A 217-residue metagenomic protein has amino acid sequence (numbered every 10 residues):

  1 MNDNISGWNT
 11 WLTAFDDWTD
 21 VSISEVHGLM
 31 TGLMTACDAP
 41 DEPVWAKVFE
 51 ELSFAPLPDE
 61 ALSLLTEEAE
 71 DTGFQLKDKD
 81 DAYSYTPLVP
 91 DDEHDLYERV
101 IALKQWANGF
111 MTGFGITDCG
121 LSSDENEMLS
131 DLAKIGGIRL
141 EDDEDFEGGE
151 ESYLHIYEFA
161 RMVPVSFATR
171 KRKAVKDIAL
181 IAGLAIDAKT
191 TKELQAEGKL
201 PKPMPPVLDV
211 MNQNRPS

Functional and structural regions predicted by a protein language model:
M1-L103, M111, G115-S217: Acidic/negatively charged segments and metal-coordination signatures
